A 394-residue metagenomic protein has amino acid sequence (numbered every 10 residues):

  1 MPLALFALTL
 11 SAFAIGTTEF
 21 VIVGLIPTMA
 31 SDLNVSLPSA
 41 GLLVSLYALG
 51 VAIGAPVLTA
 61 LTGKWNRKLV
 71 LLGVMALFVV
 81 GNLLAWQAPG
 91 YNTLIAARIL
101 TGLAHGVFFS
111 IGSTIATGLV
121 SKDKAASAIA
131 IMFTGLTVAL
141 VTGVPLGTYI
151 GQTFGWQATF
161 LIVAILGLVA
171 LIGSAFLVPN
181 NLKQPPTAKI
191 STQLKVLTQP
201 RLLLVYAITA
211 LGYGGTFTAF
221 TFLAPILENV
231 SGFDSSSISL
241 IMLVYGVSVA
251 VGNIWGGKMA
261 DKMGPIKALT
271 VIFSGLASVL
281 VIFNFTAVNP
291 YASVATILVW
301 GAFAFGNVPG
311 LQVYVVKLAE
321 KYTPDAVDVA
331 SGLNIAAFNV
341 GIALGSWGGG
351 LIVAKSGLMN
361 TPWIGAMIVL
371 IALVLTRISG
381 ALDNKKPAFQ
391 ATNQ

Functional and structural regions predicted by a protein language model:
F6-A7, L77-L84, P89-T101, Y291-V299: Paired small-residue
N34, N66, Q87-T93, A104 (+2 more regions): Helix-breaking motifs and short loop linkers at transmembrane-helix boundaries and internal kinks in secondary membrane
I53-N92: Conserved MFS/SLC helix-loop-helix module at the cytosolic interface between two early adjacent transmembrane helices
A55-N66, G252-G264, V353: Helix-to-loop junctions at the C-terminal end of transmembrane segments in multipass secondary transporters
P89-T93, S121-V178, T209-G212, F222-E228 (+1 more regions): Helix-loop-helix hairpin linking two adjacent transmembrane segments in secondary transporters
A97-G135: Cytoplasmic helix-loop-helix junction between adjacent transmembrane helices in 12-TM secondary transporters
F108-V120, G306-Y322: Intracellular juxtamembrane helix-capping segments at the cytosolic ends of symmetry-related transmembrane helices
L318-S356: A late C-terminal transmembrane helix in Major Facilitator Superfamily
